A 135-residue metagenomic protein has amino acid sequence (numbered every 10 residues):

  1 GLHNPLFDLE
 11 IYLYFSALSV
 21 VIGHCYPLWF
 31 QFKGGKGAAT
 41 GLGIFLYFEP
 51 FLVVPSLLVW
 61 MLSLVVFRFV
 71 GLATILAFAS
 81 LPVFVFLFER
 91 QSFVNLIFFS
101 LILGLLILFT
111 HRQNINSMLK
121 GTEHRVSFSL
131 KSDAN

Functional and structural regions predicted by a protein language model:
G1-L28, F51, P55, W60-L62 (+2 more regions): Nucleotide and nucleotide-moiety/phosphate-recognizing core
F15-S16, A73-L76, I102: Hydrophobic core positions of alpha-helical segments in small-molecule transporters and transporter systems
S16, K36-T40, F99: Alpha-helical membrane and juxtamembrane elements of multi-pass inner-membrane transport and channel proteins
V20-H24, W60-L64, V85, S100-T110: Alpha-helical transmembrane segments of multi-pass membrane proteins
C25-A38, V65-L76, T110-N135: Interhelical loop and helix-boundary elements at the membrane-water interface of polytopic inner-membrane proteins
G37-F67, A79-E89: Interfacial segments of multi-pass membrane proteins
A77-F78, V85, L96-F99: Hydrophobic transmembrane alpha-helices
E89-I97, I107-S117: Glycine-rich phosphate/pyrophosphate-binding loop and the adjoining helix
